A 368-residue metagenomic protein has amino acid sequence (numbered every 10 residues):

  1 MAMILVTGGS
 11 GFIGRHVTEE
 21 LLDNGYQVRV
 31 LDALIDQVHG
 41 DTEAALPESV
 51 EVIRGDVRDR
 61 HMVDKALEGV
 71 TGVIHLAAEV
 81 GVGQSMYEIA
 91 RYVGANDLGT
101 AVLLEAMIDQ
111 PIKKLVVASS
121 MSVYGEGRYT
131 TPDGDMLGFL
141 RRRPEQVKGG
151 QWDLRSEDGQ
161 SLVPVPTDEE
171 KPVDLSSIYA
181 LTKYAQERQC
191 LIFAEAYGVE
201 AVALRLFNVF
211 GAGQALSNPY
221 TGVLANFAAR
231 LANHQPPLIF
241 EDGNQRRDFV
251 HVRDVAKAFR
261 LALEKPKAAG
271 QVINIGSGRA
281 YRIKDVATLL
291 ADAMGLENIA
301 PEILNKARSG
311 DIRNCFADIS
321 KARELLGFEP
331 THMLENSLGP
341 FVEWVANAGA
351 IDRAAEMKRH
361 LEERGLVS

Functional and structural regions predicted by a protein language model:
M1-F207: N-terminal Rossmann-like NAD(P)+-binding domain of SDR-like oxidoreductases, especially those catalyzing
T7, M86, G94-D97, Y179-A180 (+6 more regions): Short, solvent-exposed loop/helix junctions and linker helices that flank or host conserved functional motifs
G9-R15, D56, V82, T100 (+9 more regions): Gly/Ser/Thr-rich helix-start
H16, M62-K65, G69-G72, V102 (+8 more regions): Alpha-helical elements of Rossmann-like donor-binding domains used by nucleotide-donor carbohydrate transfer enzymes
G55, A232-S368: C-terminal substrate-binding subdomain of Rossmann-fold SDR/epimerase-dehydratase oxidoreductases
R128-P164, I178, Y184, R188-R247 (+3 more regions): NAD(P)-dependent short-chain dehydrogenase/reductase
L175, A212, L325-E329: Aromatic-glycine-rich donor-binding/catalytic loop that engages nucleotide-sugar donors across glycosyltransferases
